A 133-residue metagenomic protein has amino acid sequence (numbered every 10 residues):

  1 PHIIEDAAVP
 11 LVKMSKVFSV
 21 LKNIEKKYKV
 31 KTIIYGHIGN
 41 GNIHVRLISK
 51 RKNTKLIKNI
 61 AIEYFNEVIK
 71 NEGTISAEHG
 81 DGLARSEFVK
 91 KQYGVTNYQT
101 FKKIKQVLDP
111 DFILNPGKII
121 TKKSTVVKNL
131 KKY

Functional and structural regions predicted by a protein language model:
P1-I4: Gly-rich Lys/Arg/Thr-decorated short loops/hinges at beta-loop-alpha junctions or inter-strand turns that position
A7, K13-E25, V30, S49-A77 (+1 more regions): Phosphate/diphosphate-binding loops
A8-V9, N42: A short beta-alpha structural unit
E25, I34-H37: Replace "in large, NTP-powered and nucleic-acid-processing enzymes" with "in large, NTP-powered factors and other
K31-T32, N42: Short glycine-rich loop/turn motifs
H37-N42, E78-G82: Short Gly/Ser/Thr- and Asp/Glu-enriched loop/turn motifs at secondary-structure junctions
